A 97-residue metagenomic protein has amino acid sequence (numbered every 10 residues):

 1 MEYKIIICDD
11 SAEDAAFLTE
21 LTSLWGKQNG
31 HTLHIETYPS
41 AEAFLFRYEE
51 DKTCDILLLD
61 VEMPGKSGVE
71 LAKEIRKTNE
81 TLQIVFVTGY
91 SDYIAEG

Functional and structural regions predicted by a protein language model:
M1-I6, A16-T19: Non-catalytic signal-transmission and effector/linker regions of two-component phosphorelay proteins
D9: Conserved acidic carboxylate
A12-E36: Two-component/phosphorelay signaling modules centered on CheY-like receiver
A16, F46, A95-E96: Alpha-helical elements of the RecA-like P-loop NTPase motor core of helicases
Q28, E50-D51, T78: Alpha-helix C-cap/termination motif
T37-I56: Acidic, metal-coordinating helix/loop segments flanking the phosphotransfer/catalytic sites of two-component signaling
C54-G97: CheY-like receiver
